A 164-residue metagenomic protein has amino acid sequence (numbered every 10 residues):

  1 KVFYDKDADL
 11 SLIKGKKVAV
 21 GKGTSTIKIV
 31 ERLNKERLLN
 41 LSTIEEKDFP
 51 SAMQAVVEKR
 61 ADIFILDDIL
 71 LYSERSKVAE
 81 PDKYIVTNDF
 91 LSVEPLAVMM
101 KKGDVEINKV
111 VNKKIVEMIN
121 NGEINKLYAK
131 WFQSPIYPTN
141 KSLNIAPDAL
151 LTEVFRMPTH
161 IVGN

Functional and structural regions predicted by a protein language model:
K1-N164: Proline/Glycine/Serine-rich low-complexity intrinsically disordered segments that serve as flexible stalks/linkers
